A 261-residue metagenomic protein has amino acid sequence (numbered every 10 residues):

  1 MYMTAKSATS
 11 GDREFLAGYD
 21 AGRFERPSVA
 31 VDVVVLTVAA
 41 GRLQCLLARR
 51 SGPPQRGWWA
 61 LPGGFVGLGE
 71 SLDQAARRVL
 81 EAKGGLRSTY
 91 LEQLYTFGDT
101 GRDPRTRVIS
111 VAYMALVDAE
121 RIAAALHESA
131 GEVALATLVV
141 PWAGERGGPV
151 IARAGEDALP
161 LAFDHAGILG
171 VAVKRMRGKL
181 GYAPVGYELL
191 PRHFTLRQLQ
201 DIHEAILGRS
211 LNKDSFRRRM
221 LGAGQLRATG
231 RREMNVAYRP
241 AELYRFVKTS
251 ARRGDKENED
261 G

Functional and structural regions predicted by a protein language model:
Y2-K6, R56-W59, V117-G261: Nudix hydrolase/Nudix homology domain
Y2-L16: Entry/capping segment at the start of metal-dependent catalytic domains with acidic active-site entry clusters
E14, G18, G22-A60: N-terminal strand-loop-strand
F24, G98-V108: Acidic pyrophosphate-coordinating catalytic loop
V29-V31, L43, I109-V111, G131 (+1 more regions): Change "...and in nucleic-acid phosphodiester-cleaving endonucleases..." to "...and in nucleic-acid processing enzymes
R42-L86, T96-G98, K179-E204: Conserved Nudix-box catalytic region and its N-terminal flanking loop in Nudix hydrolases and closely related
R87-Y95, K213: A short coil-to-beta-strand element that immediately follows conserved catalytic motifs
T96-R102, R231-M234: Short, solvent-exposed loop/turn elements at beta->coil junctions and helix N-caps that rim active or binding pockets
